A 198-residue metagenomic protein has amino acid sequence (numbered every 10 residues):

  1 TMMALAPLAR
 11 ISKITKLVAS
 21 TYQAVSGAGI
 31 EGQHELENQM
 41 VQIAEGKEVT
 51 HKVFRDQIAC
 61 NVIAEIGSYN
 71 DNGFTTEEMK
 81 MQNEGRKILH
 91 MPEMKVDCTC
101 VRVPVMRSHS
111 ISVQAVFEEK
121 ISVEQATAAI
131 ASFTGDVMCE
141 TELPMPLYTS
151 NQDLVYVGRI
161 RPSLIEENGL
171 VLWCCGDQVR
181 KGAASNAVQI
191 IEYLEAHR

Functional and structural regions predicted by a protein language model:
T1-A129: Active-site-lining helix/loop region of Rossmann-like oxidoreductase modules
E93-R198: C-terminal active-site/capping subdomain that shapes the small-molecule cofactor and substrate pocket of enzyme
